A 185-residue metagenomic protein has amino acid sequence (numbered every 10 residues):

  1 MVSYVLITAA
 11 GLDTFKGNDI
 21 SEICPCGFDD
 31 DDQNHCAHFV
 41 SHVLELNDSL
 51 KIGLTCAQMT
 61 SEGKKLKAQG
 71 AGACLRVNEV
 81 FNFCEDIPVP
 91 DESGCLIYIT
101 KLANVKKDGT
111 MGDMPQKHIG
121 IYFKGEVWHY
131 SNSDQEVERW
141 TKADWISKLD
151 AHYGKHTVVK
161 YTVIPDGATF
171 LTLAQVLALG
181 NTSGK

Functional and structural regions predicted by a protein language model:
M1-T60: N-terminal capping segments
Y4-I7, I23, A68, C74-V77 (+7 more regions): Hydrophobic transmembrane signal anchors and adjacent membrane-proximal interface regions, especially in viral
T8, D19, F39-V43, L102 (+3 more regions): Generic alpha-helical secondary structure signal
A9, F15, K51, S61 (+8 more regions): Intrinsically disordered, low-complexity segments enriched in small/polar residues
D13, D19-S21, D29, T55 (+8 more regions): Compositionally biased, intrinsically disordered low-complexity regions
A57-R139: ...with weaker cross-activation on analogous glycine-rich loops/strands in unrelated enzymes
A103, T110-K185: Active-site or metal-binding loop neighborhoods of secreted/extracellular toxin and effector enzymes
